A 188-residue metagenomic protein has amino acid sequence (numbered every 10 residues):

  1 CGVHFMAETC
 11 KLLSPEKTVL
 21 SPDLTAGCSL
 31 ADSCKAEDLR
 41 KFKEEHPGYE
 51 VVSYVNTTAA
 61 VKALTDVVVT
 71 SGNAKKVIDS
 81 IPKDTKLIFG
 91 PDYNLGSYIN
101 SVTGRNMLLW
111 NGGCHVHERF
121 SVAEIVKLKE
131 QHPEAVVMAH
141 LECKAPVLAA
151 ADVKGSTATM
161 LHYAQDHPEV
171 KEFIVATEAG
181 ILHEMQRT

Functional and structural regions predicted by a protein language model:
C1-A176, G180-T188: Active-site loop-to-helix "anion-binding N-cap" substructures in soluble metabolic enzymes
